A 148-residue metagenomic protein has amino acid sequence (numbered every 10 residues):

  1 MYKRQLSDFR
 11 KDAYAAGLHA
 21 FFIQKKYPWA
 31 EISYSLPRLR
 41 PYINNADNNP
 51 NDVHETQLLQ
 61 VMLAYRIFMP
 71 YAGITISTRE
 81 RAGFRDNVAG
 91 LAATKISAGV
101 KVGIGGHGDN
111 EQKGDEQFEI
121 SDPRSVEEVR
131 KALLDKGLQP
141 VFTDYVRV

Functional and structural regions predicted by a protein language model:
M1-Q5: Conserved small/polar residues in nucleotide/adenosyl-binding loops
S7-A15: Nucleotide-activated chemistry modules centered on ATP-dependent adenylation/adenylyltransferase
Y14, K25-V148: Auxiliary Fe-S-binding modules of radical SAM enzymes
H19: Glycine-rich anion-binding loops and their surrounding alpha/beta cores
F22: Conserved binding/catalytic microenvironments
